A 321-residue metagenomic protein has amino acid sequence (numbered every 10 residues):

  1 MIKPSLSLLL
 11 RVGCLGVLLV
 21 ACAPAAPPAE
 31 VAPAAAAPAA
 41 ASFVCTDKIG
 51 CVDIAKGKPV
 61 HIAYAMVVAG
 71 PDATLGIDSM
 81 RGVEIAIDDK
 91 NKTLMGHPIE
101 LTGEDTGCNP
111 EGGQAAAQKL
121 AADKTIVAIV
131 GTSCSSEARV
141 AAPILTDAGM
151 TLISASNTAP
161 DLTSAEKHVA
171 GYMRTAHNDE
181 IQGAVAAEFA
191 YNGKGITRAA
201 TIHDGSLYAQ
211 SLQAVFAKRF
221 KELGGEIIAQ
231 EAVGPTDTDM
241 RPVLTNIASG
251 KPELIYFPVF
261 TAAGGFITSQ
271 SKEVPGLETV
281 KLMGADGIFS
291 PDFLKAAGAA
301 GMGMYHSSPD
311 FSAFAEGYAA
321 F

Functional and structural regions predicted by a protein language model:
M1-G13: Bacterial N-terminal signal peptides that target proteins for export
R11-A21: Bacterial N-terminal signal peptides
C22-V31: Bacterial lipoprotein signal-peptidase II cleavage site
V44-D47, T74-R81, D89, T93-S164 (+2 more regions): Beta-alpha junction/loop-to-helix N-cap segments that form part of ligand/metal-binding clefts
K58-G76, M80, T132, R198-I202: Short beta-strand segments enriched in small/hydrophobic residues
Y64, L120-S133, T151-A155, A200-H203 (+4 more regions): Periplasmic-binding protein-like
A115, A159-D161, V169-V274, S312-A320: Extracellular/periplasmic Venus flytrap/periplasmic-binding protein
T268-F321: Extracellular/periplasmic periplasmic-binding protein-like sensory domains
